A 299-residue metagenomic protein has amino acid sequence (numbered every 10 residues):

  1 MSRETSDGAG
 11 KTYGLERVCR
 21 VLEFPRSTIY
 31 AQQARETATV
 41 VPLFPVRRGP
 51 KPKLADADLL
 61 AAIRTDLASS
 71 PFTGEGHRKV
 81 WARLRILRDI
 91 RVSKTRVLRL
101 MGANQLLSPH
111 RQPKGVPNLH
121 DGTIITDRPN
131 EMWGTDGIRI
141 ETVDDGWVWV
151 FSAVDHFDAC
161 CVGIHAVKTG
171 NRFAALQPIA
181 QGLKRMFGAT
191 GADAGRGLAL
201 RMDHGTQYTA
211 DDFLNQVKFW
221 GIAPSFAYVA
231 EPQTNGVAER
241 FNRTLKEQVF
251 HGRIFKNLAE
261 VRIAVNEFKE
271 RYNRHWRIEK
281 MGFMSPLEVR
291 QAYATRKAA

Functional and structural regions predicted by a protein language model:
M1-A299: Charged DNA-binding/catalytic regions of mobile-element recombinases
